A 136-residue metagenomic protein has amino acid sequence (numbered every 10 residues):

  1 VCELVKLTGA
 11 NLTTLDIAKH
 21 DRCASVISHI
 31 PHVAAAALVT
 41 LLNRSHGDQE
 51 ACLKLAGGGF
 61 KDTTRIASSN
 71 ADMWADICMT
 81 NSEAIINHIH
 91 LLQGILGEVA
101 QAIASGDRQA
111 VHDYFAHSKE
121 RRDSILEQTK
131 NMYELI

Functional and structural regions predicted by a protein language model:
V1-R65: Internal alpha-helical scaffold of NAD(P)-dependent oxidoreductase catalytic cores
H29-H32, H117, R121-S124: Alpha-helical scaffold segments in carbohydrate-active enzymes
T40-L42, L92, I103-S105, Q128-K130: Short, charged/polar low-complexity linear motifs in solvent-exposed/disordered segments
D48-S118: Interdomain hinge/lid region at the active-site interface of Rossmann-like NAD(P)-dependent oxidoreductases
D123-I136: Long, positively charged, glycine-interspersed low-complexity recognition regions
